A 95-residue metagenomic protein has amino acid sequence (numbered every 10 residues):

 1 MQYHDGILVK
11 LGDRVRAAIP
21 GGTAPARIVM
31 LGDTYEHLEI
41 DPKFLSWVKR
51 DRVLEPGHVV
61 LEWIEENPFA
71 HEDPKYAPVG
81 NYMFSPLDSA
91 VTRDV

Functional and structural regions predicted by a protein language model:
M1-L11: Mixed-charge, Lys/Arg-rich low-complexity intrinsically disordered regions
V15, I28, V59-L61: Hydrophobic beta-strand residues in large extracellular and virion-surface proteins
G22-H37: Short beta-strand-centered aromatic/proline hotspots
V29, V48-K49: Feature for secretory/organellar precursors and membrane-associated catalytic proteins
Y35-V48: Short, solvent-exposed secondary-structure boundary/capping segments
K49-V95: Intrinsically disordered, low-complexity, charged/polar segments
